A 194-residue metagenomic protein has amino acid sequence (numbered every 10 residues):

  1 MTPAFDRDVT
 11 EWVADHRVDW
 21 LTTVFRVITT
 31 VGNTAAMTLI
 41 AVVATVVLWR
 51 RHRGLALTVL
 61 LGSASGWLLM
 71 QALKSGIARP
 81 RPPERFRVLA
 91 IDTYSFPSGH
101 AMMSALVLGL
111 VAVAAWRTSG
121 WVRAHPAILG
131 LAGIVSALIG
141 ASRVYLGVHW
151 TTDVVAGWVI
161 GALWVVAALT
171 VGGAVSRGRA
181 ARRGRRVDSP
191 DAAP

Functional and structural regions predicted by a protein language model:
M1-A36, K74-V88, P194: N-terminal transmembrane-helix/juxtamembrane module of multi-pass inner/ER membrane proteins
V9-R17, R51, L55-L57, R79-R81 (+1 more regions): Hydrophobic, membrane-facing alpha-helical anchors
W20-L21, A35, R51-A56, P83 (+1 more regions): Membrane-helix interface segments
V31, A35-L39, V59-L60, A127-I134: Alpha-helical transmembrane segments
A41, V46, F86-P194: Membrane-embedded catalytic cores of phosphoryl/pyrophosphoryl-handling enzymes
A41-G66: Interfacial segments of alpha-helical transmembrane regions
V47-R50, G76-I77, G172: Helix-loop junctions at the membrane-solvent interface of multi-pass transporters, primarily the C-terminal
